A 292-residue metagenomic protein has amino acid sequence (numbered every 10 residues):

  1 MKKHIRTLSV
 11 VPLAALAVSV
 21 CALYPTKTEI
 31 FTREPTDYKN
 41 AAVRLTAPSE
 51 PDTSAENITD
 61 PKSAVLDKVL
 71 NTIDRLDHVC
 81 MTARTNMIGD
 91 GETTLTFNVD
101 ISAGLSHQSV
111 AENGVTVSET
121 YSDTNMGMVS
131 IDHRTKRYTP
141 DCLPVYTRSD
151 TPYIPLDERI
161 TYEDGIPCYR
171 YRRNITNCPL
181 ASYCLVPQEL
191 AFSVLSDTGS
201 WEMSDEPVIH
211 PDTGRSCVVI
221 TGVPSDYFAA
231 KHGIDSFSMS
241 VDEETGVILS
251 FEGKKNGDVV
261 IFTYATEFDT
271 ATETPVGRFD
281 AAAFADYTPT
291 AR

Functional and structural regions predicted by a protein language model:
K2-L105, R134-I166, D197-G199, P207-I209 (+1 more regions): N-terminal leader/targeting segments and the immediate start of mature chains
N40-R44, E56-T59, I175-Y183, P224-A229: A broad, low-specificity signal for short, low-complexity segments enriched in glycine/proline and polar/charged
A83-E119, G127-V129, S196-A291: Gly/Pro-enriched, hydrophobic low-complexity segments that function as extracytoplasmic propeptides/linkers
S122: Detector for the Zn2+-coordinating histidines of canonical Cys2His2
Y153-S204: Solvent-exposed helix/loop surface patches that form functional interfaces
